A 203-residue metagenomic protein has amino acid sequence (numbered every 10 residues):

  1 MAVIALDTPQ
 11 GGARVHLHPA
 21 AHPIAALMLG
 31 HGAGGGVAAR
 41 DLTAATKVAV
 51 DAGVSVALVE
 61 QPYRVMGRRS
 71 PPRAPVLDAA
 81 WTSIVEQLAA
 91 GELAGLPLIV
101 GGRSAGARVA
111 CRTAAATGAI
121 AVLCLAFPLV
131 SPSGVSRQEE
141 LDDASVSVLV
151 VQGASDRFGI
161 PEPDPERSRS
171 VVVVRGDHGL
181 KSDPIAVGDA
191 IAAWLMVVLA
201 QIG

Functional and structural regions predicted by a protein language model:
I4-P97, V109, V173: Serine-hydrolase catalytic machinery in alpha/beta-hydrolase-like enzymes
V37, G153, R157-E162: Conserved alpha/beta-hydrolase "acid-adjacent" motif
P97-G102, L125: Short beta-strand immediately N-terminal to the catalytic nucleophile in serine-hydrolase-like folds
G102-A110: Gly/Ala-rich beta-loop-alpha elbow adjacent to hydrolase catalytic centers
V109-T113, S133: Hydrolases whose catalytic domains are alpha/beta-hydrolase-1, hotdog thioesterase, or metallo-beta-lactamase-like
G118-S131: A conserved short beta-strand
D143-S145, V150-Q152: Short beta-strand/loop motif that positions the catalytic acidic residue of the alpha/beta-hydrolase fold
G176-D189: Catalytic histidine-centered segment of alpha/beta-hydrolase-like enzymes
